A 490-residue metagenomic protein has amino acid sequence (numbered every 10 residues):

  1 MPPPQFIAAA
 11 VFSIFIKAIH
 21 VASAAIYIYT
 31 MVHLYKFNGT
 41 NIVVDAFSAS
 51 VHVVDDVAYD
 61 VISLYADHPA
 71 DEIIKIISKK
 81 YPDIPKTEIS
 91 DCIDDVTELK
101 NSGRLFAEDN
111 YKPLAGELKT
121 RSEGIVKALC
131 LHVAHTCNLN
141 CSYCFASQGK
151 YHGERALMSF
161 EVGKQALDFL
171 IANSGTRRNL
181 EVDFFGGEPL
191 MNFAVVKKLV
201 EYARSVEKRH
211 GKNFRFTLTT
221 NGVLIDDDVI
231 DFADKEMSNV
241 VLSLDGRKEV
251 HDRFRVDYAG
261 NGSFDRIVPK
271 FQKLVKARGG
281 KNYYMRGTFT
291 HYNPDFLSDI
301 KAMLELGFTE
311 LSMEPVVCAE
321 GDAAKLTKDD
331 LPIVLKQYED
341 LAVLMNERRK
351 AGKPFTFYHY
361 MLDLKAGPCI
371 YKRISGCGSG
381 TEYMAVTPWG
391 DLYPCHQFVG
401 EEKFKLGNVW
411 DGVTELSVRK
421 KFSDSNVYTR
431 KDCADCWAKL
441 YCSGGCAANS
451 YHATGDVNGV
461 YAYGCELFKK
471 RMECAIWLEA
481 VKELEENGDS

Functional and structural regions predicted by a protein language model:
Q5, A10-Y65: Acidic, low-complexity/disordered tracts enriched in E/D and polar residues
H68-Y81: Short acidic, hydrophobic short linear motifs in intrinsically disordered regions
I84-K86, S90-D231, E236: Conserved alpha-helical substructure of the radical SAM core
C144-K150, G280, W437-A438, Y451: Detector for the c-type heme attachment site
G163, L167-D183, N192-V316: Radical SAM/AdoMet-radical enzyme domain recognition
L167-F185, F422, V460-S490: Short Fe-S-cluster ligation motifs
P332-A366, H396-S443: C-terminal accessory region of radical SAM enzymes
S423, V427-C474: Cysteine-cluster motifs in flexible loop/terminal segments that predominantly coordinate metals
